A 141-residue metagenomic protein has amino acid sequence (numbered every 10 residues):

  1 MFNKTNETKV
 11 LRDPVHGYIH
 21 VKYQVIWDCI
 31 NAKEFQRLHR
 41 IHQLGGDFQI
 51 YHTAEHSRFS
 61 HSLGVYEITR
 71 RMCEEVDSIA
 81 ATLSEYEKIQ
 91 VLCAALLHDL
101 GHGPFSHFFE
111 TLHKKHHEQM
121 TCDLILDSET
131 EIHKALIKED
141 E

Functional and structural regions predicted by a protein language model:
M1-H42, Q49-L92, G101-E141: Sequence-structural signature of the catalytic-core scaffold of metal-dependent phosphohydrolases that act on
